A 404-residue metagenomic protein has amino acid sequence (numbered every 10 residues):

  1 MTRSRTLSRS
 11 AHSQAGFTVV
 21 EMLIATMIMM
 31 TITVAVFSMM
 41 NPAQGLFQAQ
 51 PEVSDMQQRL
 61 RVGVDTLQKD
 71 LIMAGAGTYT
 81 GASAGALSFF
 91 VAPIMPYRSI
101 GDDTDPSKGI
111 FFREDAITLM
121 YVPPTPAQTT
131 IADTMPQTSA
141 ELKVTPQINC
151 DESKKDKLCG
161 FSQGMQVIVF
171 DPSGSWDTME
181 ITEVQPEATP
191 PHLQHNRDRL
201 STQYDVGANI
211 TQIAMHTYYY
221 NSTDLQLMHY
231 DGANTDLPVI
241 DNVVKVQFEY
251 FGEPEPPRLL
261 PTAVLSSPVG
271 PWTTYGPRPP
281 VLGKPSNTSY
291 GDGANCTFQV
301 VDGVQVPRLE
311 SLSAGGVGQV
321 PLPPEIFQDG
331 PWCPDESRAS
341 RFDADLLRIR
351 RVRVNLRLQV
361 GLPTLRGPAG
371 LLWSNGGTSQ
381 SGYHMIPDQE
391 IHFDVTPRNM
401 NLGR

Functional and structural regions predicted by a protein language model:
T2-R3, A15-Q68, I72-A74, L402-R404: Aliphatic-rich helix starts adjacent to a transmembrane/signal segment
R3, F47, T134-P136, A369-L372: Short secondary-structure boundary/capping segments
Q14, P51, D55, V62 (+7 more regions): Short linear sequence signals and composition-biased patches located at protein termini or domain-edge surfaces
I100-L200: Autoprocessing Asn-cyclization modules and mimics
Q166-S175, R199-Q212, P238-V239, I386: Short, solvent-exposed secondary-structure boundary motifs
L193-L225: Glycine- and charge-enriched low-complexity intrinsically disordered segments
